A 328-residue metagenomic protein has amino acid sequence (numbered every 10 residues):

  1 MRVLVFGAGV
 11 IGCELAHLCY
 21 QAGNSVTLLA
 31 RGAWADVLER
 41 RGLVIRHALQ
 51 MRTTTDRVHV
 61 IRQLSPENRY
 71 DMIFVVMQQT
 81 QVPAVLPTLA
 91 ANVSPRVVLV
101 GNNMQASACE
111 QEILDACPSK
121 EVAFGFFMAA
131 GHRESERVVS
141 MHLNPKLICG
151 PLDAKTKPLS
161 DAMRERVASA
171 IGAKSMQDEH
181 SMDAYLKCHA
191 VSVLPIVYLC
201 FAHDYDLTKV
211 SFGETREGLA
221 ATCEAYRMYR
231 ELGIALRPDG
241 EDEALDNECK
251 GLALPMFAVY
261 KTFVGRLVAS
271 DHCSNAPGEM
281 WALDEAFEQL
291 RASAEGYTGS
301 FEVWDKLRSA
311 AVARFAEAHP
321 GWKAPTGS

Functional and structural regions predicted by a protein language model:
M1-M51: NAD(P)+-binding Rossmann beta1-loop-alpha1 motif at the extreme N-terminus of oxidoreductases
V3, S25-V26, V97, V122 (+1 more regions): Hydrophobic anchor at the start of a short beta-strand that flanks the dinucleotide cofactor-binding loop
L29-R31, R46-A48, I61-Q63, G125-F127 (+2 more regions): Conserved beta-strand termini and adjacent loop/short-helix elements that scaffold enzyme active sites in alpha/beta
R52-V139: Rossmann-like NAD(P)(H) cofactor-binding subdomain of soluble oxidoreductases
Q105-H189: Rossmann-fold dinucleotide-binding core
V138-I148, C200-V210, F263-S274: Helix-loop-beta segment of a Rossmann-like dinucleotide-binding subdomain
S181-Y226: Active-site-proximal catalytic alpha-helix in oxidoreductases
L219, Y226, R230-S328: NAD(P)-dependent Rossmann-like dehydrogenase/reductase catalytic/cofactor-binding core
